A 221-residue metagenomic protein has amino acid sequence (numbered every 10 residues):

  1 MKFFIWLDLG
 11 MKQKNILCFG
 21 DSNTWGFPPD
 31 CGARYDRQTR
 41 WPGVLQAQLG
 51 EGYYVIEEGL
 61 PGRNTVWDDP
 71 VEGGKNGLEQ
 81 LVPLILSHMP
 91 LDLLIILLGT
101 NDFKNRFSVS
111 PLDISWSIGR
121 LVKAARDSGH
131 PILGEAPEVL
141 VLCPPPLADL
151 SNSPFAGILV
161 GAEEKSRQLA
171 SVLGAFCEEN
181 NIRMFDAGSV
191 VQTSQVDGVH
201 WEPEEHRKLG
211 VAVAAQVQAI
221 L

Functional and structural regions predicted by a protein language model:
F4-L60, V66-V71, P83-H88, L94 (+3 more regions): Serine-esterase "nucleophile elbow" of acetyl-processing enzymes
K12, G74-L221: Alpha-helical cap/lid subdomain in secreted, periplasmic, or secretory-pathway luminal O-acyl-processing enzymes
G62-N64, T193-S194: Short secondary-structure capping/turn micro-motifs that flank functional sites
